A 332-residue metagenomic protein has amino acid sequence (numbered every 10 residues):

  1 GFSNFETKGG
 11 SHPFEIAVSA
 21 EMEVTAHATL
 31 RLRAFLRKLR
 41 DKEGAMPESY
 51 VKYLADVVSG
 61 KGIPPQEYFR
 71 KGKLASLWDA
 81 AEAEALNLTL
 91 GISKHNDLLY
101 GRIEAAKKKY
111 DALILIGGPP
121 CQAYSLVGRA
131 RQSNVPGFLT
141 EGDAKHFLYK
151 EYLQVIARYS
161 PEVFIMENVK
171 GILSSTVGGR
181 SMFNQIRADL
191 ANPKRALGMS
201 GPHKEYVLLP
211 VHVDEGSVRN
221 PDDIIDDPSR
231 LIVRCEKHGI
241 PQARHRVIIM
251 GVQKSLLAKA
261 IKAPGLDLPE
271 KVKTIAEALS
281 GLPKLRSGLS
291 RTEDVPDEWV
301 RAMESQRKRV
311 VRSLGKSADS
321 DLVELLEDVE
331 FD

Functional and structural regions predicted by a protein language model:
G1-Y159, K170-N184, D222, L231: Core alpha/beta nucleotide-donor-binding catalytic domains of modification enzymes
A106, L126-D332: Class I S-adenosyl-L-methionine
